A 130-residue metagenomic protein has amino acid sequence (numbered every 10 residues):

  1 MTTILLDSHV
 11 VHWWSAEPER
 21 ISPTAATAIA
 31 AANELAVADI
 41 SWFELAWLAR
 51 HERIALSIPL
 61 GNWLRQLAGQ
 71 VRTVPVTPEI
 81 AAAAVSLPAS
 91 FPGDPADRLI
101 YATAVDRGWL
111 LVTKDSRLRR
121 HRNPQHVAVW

Functional and structural regions predicted by a protein language model:
M1-V37, H51-R65, R107, S116 (+2 more regions): Short, well-structured N-terminal submotif of metal-dependent ribonuclease cores
D7-S8, L45, A84, A104: Generic structural signal for small/hydrophobic residues in well-ordered secondary structure, especially within
E17, S41, I80: A generic "binding-loop/recognition-motif" signal
A30, L48-A49, A84-S86: A short, structure-level motif marking secondary-structure boundaries and short turns
D39-W47: Short, conserved active-site loops that position catalytic residues or coordinate cofactors/metal ions across diverse
F43-E44, L64, L99, R119: Positions that flank functional sites
A46, Q66-L67, A84, H121-N123: Short secondary-structure boundary/hinge segments and terminal tails
S57, A68-S116, A128-W130: Active-site neighborhoods of divalent-metal-dependent phosphate/nucleic-acid chemistry enzymes
